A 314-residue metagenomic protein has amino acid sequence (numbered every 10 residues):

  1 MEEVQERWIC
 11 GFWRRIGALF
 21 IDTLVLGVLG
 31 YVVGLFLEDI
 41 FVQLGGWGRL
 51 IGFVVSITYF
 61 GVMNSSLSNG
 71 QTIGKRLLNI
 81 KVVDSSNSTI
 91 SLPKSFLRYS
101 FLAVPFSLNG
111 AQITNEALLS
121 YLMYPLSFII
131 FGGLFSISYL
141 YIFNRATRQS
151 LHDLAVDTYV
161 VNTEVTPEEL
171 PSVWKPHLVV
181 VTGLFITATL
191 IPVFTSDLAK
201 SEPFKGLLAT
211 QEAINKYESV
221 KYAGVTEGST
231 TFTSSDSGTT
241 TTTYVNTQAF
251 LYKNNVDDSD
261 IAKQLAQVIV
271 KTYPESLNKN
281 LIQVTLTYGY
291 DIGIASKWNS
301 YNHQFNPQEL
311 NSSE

Functional and structural regions predicted by a protein language model:
E3-A18, T23, F60-K75, L92 (+1 more regions): Juxtamembrane cytosolic face of transmembrane helices
I9-W13, L44-I51, L251-K263: Solvent-exposed, acidic/flexible segments
I80-V82, Y159-V160: FKBP-type peptidyl-prolyl cis-trans isomerase
D84-K94: A structural micro-motif at secondary-structure boundaries
E169-L198: Internal/C-terminal transmembrane anchor helices
P192-Y244, Y252-D260, E309-E314: N-proximal, solvent-exposed amphipathic alpha-helical segments enriched in charged/polar residues
G228-Y252, E275-E314: Polar/charged, Gly/Pro-rich intrinsically disordered segments
V256-L277: Short, non-transmembrane amphipathic alpha-helical segments
